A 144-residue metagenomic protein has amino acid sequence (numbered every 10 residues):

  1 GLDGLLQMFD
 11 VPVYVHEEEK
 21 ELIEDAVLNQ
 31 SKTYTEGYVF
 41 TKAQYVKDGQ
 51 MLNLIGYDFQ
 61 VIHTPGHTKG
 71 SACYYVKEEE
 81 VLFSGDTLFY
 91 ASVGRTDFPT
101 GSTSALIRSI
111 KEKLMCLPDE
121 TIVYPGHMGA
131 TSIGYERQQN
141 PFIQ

Functional and structural regions predicted by a protein language model:
G1-N53, Y57, Q139-F142: Active-site HxH/HxHxD metal-binding segment of metal-dependent hydrolases
D25-K32, D58-H63, T68-Q144: Metallo-beta-lactamase
